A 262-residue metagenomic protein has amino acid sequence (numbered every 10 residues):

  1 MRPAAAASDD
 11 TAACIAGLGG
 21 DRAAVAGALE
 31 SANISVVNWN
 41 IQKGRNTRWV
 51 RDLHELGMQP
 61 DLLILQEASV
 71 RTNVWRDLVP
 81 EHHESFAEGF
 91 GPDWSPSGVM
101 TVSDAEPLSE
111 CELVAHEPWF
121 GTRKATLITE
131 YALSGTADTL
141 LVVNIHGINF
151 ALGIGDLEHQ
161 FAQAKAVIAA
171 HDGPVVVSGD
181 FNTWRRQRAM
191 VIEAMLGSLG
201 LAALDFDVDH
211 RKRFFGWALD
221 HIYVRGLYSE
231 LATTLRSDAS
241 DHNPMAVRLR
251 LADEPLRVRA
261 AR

Functional and structural regions predicted by a protein language model:
M1-R22, E130, A166-V175, F181-R262: Metal-dependent phosphoester-hydrolase catalytic domains
M1-R22, L62-T139, L235-R236: Structured beta-strand-rich core segments of catalytic domains in phosphoester-bond hydrolases
P3-T11, N33-T47, F90-G91, E117-F120 (+1 more regions): Acidic/histidine-rich helix-loop elements that form or flank divalent-metal/phosphate-binding sites at the catalytic
I34-I41, R51-W75, T129, L141-I145 (+4 more regions): Active-site beta-strand/loop signature of hydrolases that rely on acidic residues for catalysis
W39-Q42, L65-A68, A87-F90, S103-A105 (+6 more regions): Active-site-proximal beta-strand/loop segments in catalytic clefts of secreted hydrolases
N46-R51, H83-E88, L113, F206-V208: N-terminal post-signal-peptidase region of extra-cytosolic proteins
S134-G155: Metal-dependent phosphoester/phosphodiester hydrolase catalytic core
I154-A166: Alpha-helical scaffold elements lining the catalytic groove of polysaccharide deacetylases
